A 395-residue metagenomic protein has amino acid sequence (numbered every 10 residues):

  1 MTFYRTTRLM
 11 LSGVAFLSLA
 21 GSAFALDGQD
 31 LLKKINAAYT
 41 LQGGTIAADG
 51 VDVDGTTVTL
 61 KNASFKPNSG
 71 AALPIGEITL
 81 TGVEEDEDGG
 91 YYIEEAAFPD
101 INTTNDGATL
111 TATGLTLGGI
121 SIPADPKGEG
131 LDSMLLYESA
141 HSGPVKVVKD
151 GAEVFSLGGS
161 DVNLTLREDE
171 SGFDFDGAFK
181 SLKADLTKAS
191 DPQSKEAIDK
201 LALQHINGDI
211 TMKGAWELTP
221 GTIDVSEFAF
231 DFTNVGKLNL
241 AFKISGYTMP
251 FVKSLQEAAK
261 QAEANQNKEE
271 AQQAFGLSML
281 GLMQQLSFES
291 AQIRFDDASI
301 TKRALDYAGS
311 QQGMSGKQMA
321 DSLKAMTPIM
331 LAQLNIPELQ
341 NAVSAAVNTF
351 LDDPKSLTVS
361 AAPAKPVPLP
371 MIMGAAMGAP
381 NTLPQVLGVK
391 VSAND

Functional and structural regions predicted by a protein language model:
M1, F24-L26: Absolute protein N-terminus
M1-T2, F65: Asp/Glu-centered strand-loop micro-motifs enriched in Gly/Pro and often flanked by an aromatic residue
T2-L11: Bacterial N-terminal signal peptides that target proteins for export
S12-F16, T219: Generic hydrophobic/packing signal
A15, A20-A23: N-terminal signal peptide c-region/cleavage motif recognized by signal peptidases
L26-D395: Glycine-rich, small/hydroxylated-residue low-complexity segments
